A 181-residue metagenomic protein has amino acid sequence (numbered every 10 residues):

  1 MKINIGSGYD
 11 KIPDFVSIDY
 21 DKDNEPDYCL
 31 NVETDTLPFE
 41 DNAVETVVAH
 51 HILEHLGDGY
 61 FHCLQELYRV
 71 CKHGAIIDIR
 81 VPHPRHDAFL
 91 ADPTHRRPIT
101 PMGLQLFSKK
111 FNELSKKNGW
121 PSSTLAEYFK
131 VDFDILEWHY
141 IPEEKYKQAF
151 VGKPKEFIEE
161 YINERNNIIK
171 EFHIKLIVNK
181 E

Functional and structural regions predicted by a protein language model:
K2-R85: Conserved SAM-binding loop
G57-Y68, K72, I76-E181: S-adenosyl-L-methionine-dependent methyltransferase catalytic module, highlighting the catalytic core
